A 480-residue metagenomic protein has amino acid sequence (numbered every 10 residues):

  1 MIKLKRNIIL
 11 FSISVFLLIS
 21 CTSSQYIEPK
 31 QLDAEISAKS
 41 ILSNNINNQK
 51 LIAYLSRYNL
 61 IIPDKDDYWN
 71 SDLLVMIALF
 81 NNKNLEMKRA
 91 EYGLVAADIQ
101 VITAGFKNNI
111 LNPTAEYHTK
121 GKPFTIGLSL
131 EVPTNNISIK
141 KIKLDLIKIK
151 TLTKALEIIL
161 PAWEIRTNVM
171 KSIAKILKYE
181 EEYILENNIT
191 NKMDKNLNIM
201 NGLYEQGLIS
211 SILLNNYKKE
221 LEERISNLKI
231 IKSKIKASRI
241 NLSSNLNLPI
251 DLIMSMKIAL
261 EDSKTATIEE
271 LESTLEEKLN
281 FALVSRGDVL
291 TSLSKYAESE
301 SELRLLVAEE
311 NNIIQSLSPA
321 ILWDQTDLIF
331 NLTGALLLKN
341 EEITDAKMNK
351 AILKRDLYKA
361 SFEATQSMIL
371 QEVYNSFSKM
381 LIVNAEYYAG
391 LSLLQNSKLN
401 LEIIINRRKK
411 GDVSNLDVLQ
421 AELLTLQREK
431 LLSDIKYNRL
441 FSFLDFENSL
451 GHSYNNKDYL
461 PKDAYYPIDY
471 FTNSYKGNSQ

Functional and structural regions predicted by a protein language model:
I2, T22-I27, K140, L156-F281 (+6 more regions): Periplasmic alpha-helical coiled-coil/stalk elements that build and connect Gram-negative outer-membrane
I2-F11, L17-I77, K232-F281, D445-Q480: Terminal intrinsically disordered/low-complexity segments used for targeting and assembly
C21-N44, M76-N136, T167, A237 (+8 more regions): A small-residue-enriched
Y68, Y92, G127, K148-T151 (+10 more regions): Hydrophobic faces of stable alpha-helices that mediate helix-helix packing
E86-M87, T103-A104, T134-A162, I212 (+6 more regions): Sec/SRP-type N-terminal targeting helices
Y92, K148-T151, K218-L221, L293-Y296 (+4 more regions): Generic structural concept
T265-L271, I321-G334, K354, I369 (+1 more regions): A glycine-rich, aromatic-flanked flexible loop/lid motif
S414-L426, N456-D463: Short histidine
